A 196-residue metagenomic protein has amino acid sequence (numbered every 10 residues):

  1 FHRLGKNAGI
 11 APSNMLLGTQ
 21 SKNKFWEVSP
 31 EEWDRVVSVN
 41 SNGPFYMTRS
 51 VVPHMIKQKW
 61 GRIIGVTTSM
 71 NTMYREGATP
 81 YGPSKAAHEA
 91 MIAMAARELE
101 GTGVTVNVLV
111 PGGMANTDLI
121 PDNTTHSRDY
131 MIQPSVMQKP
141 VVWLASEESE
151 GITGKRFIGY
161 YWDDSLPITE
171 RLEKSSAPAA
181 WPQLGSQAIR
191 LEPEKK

Functional and structural regions predicted by a protein language model:
F1, M55-T68, G101-V104, K155: Active-site loop of short-chain dehydrogenase/reductase
I10, K24-E32, R62-A87, I92-G101 (+1 more regions): Catalytic loop of short-chain dehydrogenase/reductase
A11-M15, S50-R62: A short helix-coil junction within the Rossmann-fold of NAD(P)-dependent oxidoreductases
N14-L16, V104, V108-N123: Short beta-loop-alpha junction of Rossmann-like oxidoreductase domains
M15-E27, E31-S38: Active-site Tyr-X3-Lys motif and surrounding loop/helix of classical short-chain dehydrogenase/reductase
T48-R49, A93: A short, exposed helix-loop element centered on a Lys and neighboring polar residues
G101, V108-L109, H126-K195: C-terminal helical subdomain
